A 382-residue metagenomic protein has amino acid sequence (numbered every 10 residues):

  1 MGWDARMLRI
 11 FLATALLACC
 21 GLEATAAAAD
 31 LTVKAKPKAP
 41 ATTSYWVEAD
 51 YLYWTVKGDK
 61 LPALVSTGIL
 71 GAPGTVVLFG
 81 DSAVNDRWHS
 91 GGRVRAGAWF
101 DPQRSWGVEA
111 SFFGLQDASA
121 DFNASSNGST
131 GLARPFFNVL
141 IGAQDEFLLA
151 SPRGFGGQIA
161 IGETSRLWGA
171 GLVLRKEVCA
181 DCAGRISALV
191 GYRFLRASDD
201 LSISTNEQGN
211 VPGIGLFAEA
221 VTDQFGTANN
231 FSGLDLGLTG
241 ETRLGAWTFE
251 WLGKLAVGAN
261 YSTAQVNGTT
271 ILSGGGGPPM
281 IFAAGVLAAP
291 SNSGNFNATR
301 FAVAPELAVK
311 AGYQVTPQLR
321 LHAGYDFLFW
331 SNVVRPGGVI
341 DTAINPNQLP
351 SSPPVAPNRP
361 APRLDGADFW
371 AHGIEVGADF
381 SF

Functional and structural regions predicted by a protein language model:
A26-E48, V56, K60, K176-C182: Outer-membrane beta-barrel biogenesis signature
T43-Y45, G92, R104-W106, C182-A188 (+4 more regions): Outer-envelope beta-barrel architecture signal
S44, H89-R93, L167-G171, R185-S187 (+3 more regions): Transmembrane beta-barrel architecture of outer-membrane proteins
W46, Y53, A367-F382: Outer-membrane beta-barrel "beta-signal"
A49, V94-A98, A110, L172-K176 (+6 more regions): Residues on the lipid-exposed face of transmembrane beta-strands in outer-membrane beta-barrel proteins
Y53-K57, F112-A118, F194-S198, L255-T263 (+2 more regions): Transmembrane beta-strands of outer-membrane beta-barrel pores
K60-R87, D117-R166, R196-N230, N260-A302 (+3 more regions): Extracellular/periplasm-exposed beta-strand and loop segments of Gram-negative cell-envelope proteins, dominated by
F100-P102, V178-C182, T242-A246, Y313-P317 (+1 more regions): Outer-membrane beta-barrel strand-turn architecture
